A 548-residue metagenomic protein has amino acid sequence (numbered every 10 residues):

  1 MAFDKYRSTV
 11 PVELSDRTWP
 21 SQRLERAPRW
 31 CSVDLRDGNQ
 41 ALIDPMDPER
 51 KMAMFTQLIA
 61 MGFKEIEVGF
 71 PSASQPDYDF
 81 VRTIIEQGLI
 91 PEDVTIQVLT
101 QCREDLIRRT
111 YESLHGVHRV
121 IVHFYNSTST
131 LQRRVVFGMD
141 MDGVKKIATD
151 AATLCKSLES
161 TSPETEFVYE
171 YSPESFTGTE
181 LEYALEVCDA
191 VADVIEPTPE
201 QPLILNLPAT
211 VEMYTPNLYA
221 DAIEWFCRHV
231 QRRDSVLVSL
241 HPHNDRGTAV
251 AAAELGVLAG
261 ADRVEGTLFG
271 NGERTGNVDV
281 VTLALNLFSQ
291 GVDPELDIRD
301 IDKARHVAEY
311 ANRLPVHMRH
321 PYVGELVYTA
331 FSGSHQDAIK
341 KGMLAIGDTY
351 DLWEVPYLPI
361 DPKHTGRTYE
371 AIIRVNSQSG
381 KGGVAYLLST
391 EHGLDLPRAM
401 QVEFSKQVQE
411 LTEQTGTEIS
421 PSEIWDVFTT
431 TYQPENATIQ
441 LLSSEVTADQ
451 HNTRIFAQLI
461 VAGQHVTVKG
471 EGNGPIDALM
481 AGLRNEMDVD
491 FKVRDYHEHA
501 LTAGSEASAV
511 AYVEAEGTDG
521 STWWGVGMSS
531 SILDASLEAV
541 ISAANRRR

Functional and structural regions predicted by a protein language model:
M1-E104, R367, I372-V375, S379 (+1 more regions): N-terminal capping/small domains of soluble enzymes
M1-R36, G291-K469, S505-V510: A mid-to-C-terminal "edge-of-domain" accessory segment
F3-D4, W30, A41-E65, V81-Q87 (+3 more regions): Alpha/beta enzyme core
D37, A41-L42, P71-Q75, S129-L131 (+5 more regions): Short, small-residue-enriched loops and turns at beta-alpha junctions that line or gate enzyme active sites
Q132, L207-A209, L237, E265-E273 (+4 more regions): Short beta-alpha connecting loops at secondary-structure transitions that line or flank enzyme active sites
Y214-D348: Catalytic alpha/beta core domains of metabolic enzymes, predominantly
T447-T453, G463, K469-S521, S530-S531: A conserved regulatory-domain signal marking ACT and ACT-like small-molecule sensing domains and adjacent regulatory
S521-W524, M528-R548: Mixed-charge, glycine-accented linear interaction segment located at domain edges/termini
